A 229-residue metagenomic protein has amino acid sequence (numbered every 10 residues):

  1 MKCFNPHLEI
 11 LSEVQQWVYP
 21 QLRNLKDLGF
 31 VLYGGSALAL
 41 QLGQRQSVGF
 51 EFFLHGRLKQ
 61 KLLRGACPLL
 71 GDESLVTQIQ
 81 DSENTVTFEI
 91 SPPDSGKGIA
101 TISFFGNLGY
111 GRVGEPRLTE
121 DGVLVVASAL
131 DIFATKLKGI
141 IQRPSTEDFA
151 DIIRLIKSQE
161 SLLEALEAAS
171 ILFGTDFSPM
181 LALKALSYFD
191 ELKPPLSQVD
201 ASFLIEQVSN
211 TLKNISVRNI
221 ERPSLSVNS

Functional and structural regions predicted by a protein language model:
M1-S229: Compositionally biased terminal segments of proteins
